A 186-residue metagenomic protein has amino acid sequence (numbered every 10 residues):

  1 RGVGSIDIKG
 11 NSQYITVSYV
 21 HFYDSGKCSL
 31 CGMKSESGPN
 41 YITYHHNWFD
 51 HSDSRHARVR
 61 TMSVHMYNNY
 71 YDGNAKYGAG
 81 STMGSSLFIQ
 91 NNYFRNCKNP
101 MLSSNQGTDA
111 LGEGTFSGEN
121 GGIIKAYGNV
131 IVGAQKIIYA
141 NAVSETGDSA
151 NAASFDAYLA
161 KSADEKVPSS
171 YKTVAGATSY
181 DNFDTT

Functional and structural regions predicted by a protein language model:
R1-G2, T61-V64, A163-K166, T185: Proteins with a high burden of low-complexity, intrinsically disordered sequence enriched in S/T/G/P/A and R, requiring
R1-S5, S12-G32, G38-R55, S63-A75 (+2 more regions): Right-handed parallel beta-helix
I8, G80, S117-N120: Sterically constrained small-residue positions within well-ordered secondary structures of folded domains
K9, M33, R58-V59, S81: Glycine- and other small-residue-rich loops at beta-strand/loop junctions that grip anionic moieties
T61, S81-M83, N91, N105: Active-site proximal loops enriched in glycine and acidic residues that flank catalytic Cys/His/Asp and coordinate
G78-G80, M101-L102: Extended hydrophobic-aromatic, low-complexity segments
F94-T186: Long, contiguous C-terminal flanking segments immediately downstream of a protein's structured core
